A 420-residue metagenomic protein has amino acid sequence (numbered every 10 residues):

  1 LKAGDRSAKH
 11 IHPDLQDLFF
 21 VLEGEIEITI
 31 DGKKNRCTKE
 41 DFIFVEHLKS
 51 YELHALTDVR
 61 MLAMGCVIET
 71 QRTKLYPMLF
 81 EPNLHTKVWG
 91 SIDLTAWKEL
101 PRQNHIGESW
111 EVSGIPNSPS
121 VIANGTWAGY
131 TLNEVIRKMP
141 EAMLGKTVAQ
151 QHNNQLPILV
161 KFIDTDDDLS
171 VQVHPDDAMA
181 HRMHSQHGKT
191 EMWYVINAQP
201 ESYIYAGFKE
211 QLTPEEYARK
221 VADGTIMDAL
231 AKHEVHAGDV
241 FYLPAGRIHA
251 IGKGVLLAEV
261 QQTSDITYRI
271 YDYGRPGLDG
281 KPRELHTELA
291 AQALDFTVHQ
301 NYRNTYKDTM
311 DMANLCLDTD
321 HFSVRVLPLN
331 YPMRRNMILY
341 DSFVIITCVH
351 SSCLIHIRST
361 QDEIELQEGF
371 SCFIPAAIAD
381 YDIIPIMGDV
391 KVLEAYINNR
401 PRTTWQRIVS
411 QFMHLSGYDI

Functional and structural regions predicted by a protein language model:
L1-P13, L169-H181, V195-E201, D320-L339: Conserved short histidine dyad/triad with adjacent acidic residue
K2-G4, K39-E40, E46-L48, D176 (+7 more regions): Tight coil/turn sites that cap or link beta-strands
D14-I26, D31, I136-M139, D164-D168 (+4 more regions): Glycine- and acidic-residue-biased ligand/ion/polar-headgroup-sensing regions
G32-L48, L230-Y242, I357-I378: Short acidic-glycine-tyrosine-enriched beta hairpin
H47-Q71, I163-D168, D177, H187 (+4 more regions): Ligand-binding loop in jelly-roll beta-barrel domains
I68-L212, D272-Q300, V324, R400 (+2 more regions): Transition-metal
K220-R269: Loop-centered beta-sheet repeat module
Y268-Y340: C-terminal amphipathic alpha-helical segment
